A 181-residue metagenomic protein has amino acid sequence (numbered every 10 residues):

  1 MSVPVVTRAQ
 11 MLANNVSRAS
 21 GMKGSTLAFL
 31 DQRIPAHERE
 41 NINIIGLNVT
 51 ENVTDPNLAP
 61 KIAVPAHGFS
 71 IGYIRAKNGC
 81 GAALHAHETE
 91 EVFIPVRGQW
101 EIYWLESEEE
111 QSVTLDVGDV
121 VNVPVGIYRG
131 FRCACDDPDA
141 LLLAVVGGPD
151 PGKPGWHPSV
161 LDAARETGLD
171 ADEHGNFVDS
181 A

Functional and structural regions predicted by a protein language model:
M1-G68, E173-A181: A short, N-terminal "cap"/entry segment at the start of jelly-roll beta-barrel domains of the cupin/DSBH fold
S2-T7, N14, G130-A181: Double-stranded beta-helix
N52-A59, S70-H87, V125: Conserved short histidine dyad/triad with adjacent acidic residue
P60-V64, A82-H87, W104, S112-T114 (+1 more regions): Short histidine-centered beta-strand/loop micro-motifs that create catalytic or ligand/metal-coordination sites
G68, Y73-K77, A86-E106, G147-G148: Short, conserved beta-strand element in jelly-roll/cupin
C80-A83, E101, V120-V121, V125-F131: Histidine-centered metal-chelating micro-motifs
E106-V125: Short acidic-glycine-tyrosine-enriched beta hairpin
